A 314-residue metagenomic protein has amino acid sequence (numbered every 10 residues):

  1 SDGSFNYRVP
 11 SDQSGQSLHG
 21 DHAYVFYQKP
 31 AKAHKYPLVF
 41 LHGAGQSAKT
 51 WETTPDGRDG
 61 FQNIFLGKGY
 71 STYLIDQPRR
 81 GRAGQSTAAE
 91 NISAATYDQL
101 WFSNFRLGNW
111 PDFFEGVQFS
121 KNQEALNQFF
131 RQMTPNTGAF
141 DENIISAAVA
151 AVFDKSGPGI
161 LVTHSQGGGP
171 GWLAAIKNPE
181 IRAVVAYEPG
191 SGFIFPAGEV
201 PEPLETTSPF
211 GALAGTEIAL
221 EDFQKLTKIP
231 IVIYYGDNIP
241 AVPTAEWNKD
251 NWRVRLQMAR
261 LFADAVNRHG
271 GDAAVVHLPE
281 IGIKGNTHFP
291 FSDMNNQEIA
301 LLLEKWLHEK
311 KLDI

Functional and structural regions predicted by a protein language model:
S1-A33: N-terminal cap/lid segment of alpha/beta-hydrolase-fold proteins
K35-G43: Short beta-strand element of the alpha/beta-hydrolase
H42-T54: Active-site glycine-rich loops that stabilize anionic/oxyanionic intermediates across multiple enzyme folds
R58-G84: Conserved alpha/beta-hydrolase
A139-I160: Conserved acidic catalytic loop of the alpha/beta-hydrolase fold
V162-G171: Gly/Ala-rich beta-loop-alpha elbow adjacent to hydrolase catalytic centers
P189-H269, A274-V276: The feature captures the conserved acid-bearing segment of alpha/beta-hydrolase catalytic domains
G285, F289-I314: Catalytic active-site module of serine/aspartate enzymes centered on a nucleophile-bearing elbow/loop
